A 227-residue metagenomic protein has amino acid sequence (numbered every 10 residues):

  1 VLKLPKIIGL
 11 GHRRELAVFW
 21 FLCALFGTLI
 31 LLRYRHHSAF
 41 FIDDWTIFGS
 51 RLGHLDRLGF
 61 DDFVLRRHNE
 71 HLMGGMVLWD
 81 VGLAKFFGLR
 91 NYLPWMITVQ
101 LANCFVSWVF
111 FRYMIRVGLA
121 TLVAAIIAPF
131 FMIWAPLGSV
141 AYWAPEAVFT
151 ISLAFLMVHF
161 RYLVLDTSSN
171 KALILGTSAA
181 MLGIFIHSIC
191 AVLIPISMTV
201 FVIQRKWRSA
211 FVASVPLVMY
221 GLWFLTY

Functional and structural regions predicted by a protein language model:
V1-L29: Start-transfer (signal-anchor) and selected internal transmembrane alpha helices of multi-pass inner/ER membrane
P5, V192-L222: Perimembrane helix-loop-helix junctions
L29-F48, W223-Y227: Helix-to-loop transition at the C-terminal end of transmembrane segments
R35-F40, L55-V81, K85-M96: Membrane-proximal lumenal/periplasmic loop motifs of glycosylation machinery
I97-G118, V158-Y162: Transmembrane-helix motifs of polytopic, lipid-linked glycan transferases
F110-W134, L153-A154: Transmembrane-helix signature of polytopic, membrane-embedded enzymes that assemble or transfer cell-envelope glycans
I151, L156-I174: Membrane-interface transmembrane helices that cradle and orient dolichyl/undecaprenyl
A172-S188, L193-F201: Membrane-interface alpha helices of multi-pass inner-membrane proteins
